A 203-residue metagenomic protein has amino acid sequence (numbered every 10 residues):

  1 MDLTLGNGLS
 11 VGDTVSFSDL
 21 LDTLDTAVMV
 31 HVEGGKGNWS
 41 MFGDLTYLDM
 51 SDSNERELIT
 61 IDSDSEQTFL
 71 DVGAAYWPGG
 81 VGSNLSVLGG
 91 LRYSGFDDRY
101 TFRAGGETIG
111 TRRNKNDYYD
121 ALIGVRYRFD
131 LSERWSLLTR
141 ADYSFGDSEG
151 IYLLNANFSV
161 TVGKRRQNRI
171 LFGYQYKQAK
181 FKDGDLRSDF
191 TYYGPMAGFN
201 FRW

Functional and structural regions predicted by a protein language model:
M1-M50: Short glycine/proline- and aromatic-enriched beta-strand/turn motifs that initiate or cap beta-hairpins
D2-S10, S53-I59, D98-E107, S148-L154 (+1 more regions): Outer-membrane beta-barrel translocator domains and adjoining extracellular loop/strand segments of Gram-negative
L24-V28, D64-L70, S83, D117-A121 (+2 more regions): Residues that define the transmembrane beta-barrel architecture of outer-membrane proteins
V28, G37-W39, V81-V87, Y119-A121 (+3 more regions): Outer-envelope beta-barrel architecture signal
V30-K36, V72-Y76, G89-L91, I123-Y127 (+3 more regions): Residues on the lipid-exposed face of transmembrane beta-strands in outer-membrane beta-barrel proteins
T46-Y119: Outer-membrane pore/translocation modules
W135-I151, K177: Transmembrane beta-strand segments that form the barrel wall of outer-membrane beta-barrel proteins
N168-W203: Outer-membrane beta-barrel translocator/channel fold
